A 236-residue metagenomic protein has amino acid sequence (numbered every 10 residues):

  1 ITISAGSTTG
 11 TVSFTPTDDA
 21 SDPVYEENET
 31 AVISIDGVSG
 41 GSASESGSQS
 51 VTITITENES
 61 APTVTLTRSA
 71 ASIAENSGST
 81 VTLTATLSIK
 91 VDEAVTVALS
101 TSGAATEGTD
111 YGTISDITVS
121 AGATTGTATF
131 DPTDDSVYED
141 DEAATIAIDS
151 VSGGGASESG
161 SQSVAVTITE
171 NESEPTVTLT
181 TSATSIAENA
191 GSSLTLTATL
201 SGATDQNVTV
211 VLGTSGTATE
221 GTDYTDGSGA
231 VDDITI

Functional and structural regions predicted by a protein language model:
I1-I236: Short boundary segments that mark the start of a structured unit
